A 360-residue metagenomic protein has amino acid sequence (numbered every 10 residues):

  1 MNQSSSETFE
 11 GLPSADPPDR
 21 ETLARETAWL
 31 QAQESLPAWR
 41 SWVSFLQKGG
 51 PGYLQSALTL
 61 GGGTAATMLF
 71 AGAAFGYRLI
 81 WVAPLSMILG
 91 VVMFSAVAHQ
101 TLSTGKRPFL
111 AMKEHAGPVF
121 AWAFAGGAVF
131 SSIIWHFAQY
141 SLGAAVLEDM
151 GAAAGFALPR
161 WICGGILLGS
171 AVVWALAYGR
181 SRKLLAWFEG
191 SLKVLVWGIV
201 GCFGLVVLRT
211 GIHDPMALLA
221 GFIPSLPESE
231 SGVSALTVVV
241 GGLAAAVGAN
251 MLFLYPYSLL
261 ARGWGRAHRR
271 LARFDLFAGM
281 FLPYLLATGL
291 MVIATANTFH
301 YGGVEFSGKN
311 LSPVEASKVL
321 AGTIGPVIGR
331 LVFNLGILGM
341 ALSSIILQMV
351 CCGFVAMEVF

Functional and structural regions predicted by a protein language model:
N2-A66, W197, V238, W264-A267 (+1 more regions): Membrane-interface "cap" regions at the ends of multi-pass membrane proteins
A38-S41, G76, L102-I133, A152-R160 (+1 more regions): Transmembrane-helix boundary/entry motifs in multi-pass membrane transporters
A66-A73, K183-W187, N250-L286, H300-V314: Hydrophobic, small-residue-rich membrane helices and short re-entrant helix-turn-helix hairpins that build
F70-S95, M112-K113, P118-A121: Extracellular loop-to-transmembrane helix junctions
A83-M93, V97, L205, V247 (+1 more regions): Selective recognition of specific alpha-helical transmembrane segments in multi-pass small-molecule
A121-G155, F188, A341-E358: Hydrophobic transmembrane alpha-helices that form the core helical bundles of multi-pass secondary transporters
A125, A152-G179, V194-C202: Transmembrane alpha-helical segments of multi-pass small-molecule transport proteins
V173-A175, V196-S229, V239-V240, A245-P256: Hydrophobic alpha-helical segments and their helix-loop junctions in multi-pass secondary transporters
